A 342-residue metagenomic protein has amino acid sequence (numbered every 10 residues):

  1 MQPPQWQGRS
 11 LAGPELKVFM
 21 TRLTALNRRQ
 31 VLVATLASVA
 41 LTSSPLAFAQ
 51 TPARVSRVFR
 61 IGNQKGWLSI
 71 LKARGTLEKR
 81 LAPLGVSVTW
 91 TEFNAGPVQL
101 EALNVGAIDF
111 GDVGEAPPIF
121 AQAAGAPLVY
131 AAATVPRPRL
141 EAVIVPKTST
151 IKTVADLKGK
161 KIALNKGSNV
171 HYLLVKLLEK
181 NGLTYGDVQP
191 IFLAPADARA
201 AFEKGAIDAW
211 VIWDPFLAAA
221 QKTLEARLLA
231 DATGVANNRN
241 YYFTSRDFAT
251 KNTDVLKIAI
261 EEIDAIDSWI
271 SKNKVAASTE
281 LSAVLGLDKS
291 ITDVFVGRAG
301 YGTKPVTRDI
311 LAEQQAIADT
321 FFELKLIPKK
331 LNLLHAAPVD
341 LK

Functional and structural regions predicted by a protein language model:
L11-P14, V18, L46-V58: C-terminal segment of N-terminal export signals and the immediately downstream linker at the start of the mature
V18-S38, T42, F48: N-terminal secretory signal peptides and thylakoid transit peptides that target proteins across membranes
Q50-T184, Q189-F192, D208-I212, L229 (+1 more regions): Short, glycine-/small- and polar/acidic-enriched structural segments that line small-molecule recognition paths
G75, K79, E101, V105 (+13 more regions): Solvent-exposed, polar/charged alpha-helical surfaces in well-ordered, non-transmembrane soluble domains, broadly
A116, P190-I191, A196-L281: Pocket-lining segment of extracytoplasmic ligand-binding domains
T250-L326: Secondary-structure end/capping motifs
D319-K342: Conserved C-terminal helix/tail region of periplasmic/extracytoplasmic solute-binding proteins
